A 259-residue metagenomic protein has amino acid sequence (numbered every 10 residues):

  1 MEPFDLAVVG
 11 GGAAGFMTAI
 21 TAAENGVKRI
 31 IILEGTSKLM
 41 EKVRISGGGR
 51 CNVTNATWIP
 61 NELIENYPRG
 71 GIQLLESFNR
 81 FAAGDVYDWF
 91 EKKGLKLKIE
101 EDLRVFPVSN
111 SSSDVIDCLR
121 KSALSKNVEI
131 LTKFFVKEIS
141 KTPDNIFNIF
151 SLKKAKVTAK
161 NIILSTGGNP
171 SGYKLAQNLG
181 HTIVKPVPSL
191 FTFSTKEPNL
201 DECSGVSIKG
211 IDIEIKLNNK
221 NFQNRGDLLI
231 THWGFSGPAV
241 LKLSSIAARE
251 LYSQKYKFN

Functional and structural regions predicted by a protein language model:
E2-F4, L152-N161, Q223-N224: Core beta-strand elements of the Rossmann-like FAD/NAD(P) dinucleotide-binding domain in flavoenzyme oxidoreductases
F4-I32: N-terminal Rossmann-like FAD-binding beta1-loop-alpha1 element of flavoenzymes
A7-V9, L33, V136, K156-N169 (+2 more regions): Short hydrophobic core segments
E34, I130-F134, K185-V187: Short loop/edge segments at beta-strand edges and connector loops that shape dinucleotide/nucleotide cofactor-binding
G35-E129: Conserved N-terminal/central alpha/beta ligand/cofactor-binding core
S37-L39, I45, V53, T57 (+2 more regions): An anion/pyrophosphate-binding glycine-rich loop and adjacent beta-alpha core in soluble alpha-beta enzymes
T132-I146: A conserved short coil-to-beta-strand element within the FAD-binding core of flavoproteins
N161-D201: Glycine-rich loop(s) and the adjacent beta-strand/alpha-helix scaffold that form part
